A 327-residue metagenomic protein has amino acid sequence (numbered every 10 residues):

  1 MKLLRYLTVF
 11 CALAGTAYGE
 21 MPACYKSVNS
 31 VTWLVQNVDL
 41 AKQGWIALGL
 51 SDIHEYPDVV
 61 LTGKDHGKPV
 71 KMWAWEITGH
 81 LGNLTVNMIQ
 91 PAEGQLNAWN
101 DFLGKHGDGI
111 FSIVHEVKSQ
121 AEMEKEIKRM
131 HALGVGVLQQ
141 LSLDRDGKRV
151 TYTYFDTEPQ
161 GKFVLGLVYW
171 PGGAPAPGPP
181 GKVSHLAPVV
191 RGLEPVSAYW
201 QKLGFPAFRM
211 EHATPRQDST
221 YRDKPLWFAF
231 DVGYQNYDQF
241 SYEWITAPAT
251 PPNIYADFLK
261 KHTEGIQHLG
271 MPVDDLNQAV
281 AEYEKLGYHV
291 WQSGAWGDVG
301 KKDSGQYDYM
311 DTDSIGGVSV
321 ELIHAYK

Functional and structural regions predicted by a protein language model:
K2-V9: Sec-dependent signal peptide recognition, specifically the positively charged N-region followed immediately by
G15-G19: Sec/Tat signal peptide C-region and signal peptidase I cleavage site
E20-L34, V38, E55-L84, T151-G161 (+2 more regions): Accessory recognition modules or surfaces
E20-M21, T78, N87-Q90, E124-P179 (+3 more regions): Vicinal oxygen chelate
E20-Q36, L40, A47-L48, D52-K64 (+5 more regions): Intrinsic disorder/low-complexity detector
V28-Q36, I77-T85, N100-E122, D156 (+3 more regions): Vicinal oxygen chelate
D39-V59, G104-D108, K118-L143, E194-A213 (+3 more regions): Extended intrinsically disordered, low-complexity coil regions enriched in Ser, Thr, Gly, Ala and often Pro
E55-W73, G94-F111, L138-Y152, H212-W227 (+3 more regions): A cross-kingdom feature marking solvent-exposed beta-strand/loop segments within repeated, beta-rich binding/scaffold
